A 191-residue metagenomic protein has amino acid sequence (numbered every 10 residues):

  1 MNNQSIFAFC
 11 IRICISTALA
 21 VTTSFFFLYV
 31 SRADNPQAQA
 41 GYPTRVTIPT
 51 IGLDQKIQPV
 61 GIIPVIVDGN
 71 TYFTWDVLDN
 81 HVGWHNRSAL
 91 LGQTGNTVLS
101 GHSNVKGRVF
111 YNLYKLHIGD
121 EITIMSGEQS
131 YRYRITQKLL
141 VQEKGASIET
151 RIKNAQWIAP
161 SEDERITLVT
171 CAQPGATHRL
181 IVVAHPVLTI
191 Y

Functional and structural regions predicted by a protein language model:
M1-N2, A33: Intrinsic-disorder/low-complexity regions
N2-A18: N-terminal Sec-pathway targeting helices
S5, T23-S24: N-terminal leader/targeting segments
T17-A20, S31: Cleavable N-terminal signal peptides
S24-Y191: Solvent-exposed, non-transmembrane regions of membrane-associated and secreted proteins
